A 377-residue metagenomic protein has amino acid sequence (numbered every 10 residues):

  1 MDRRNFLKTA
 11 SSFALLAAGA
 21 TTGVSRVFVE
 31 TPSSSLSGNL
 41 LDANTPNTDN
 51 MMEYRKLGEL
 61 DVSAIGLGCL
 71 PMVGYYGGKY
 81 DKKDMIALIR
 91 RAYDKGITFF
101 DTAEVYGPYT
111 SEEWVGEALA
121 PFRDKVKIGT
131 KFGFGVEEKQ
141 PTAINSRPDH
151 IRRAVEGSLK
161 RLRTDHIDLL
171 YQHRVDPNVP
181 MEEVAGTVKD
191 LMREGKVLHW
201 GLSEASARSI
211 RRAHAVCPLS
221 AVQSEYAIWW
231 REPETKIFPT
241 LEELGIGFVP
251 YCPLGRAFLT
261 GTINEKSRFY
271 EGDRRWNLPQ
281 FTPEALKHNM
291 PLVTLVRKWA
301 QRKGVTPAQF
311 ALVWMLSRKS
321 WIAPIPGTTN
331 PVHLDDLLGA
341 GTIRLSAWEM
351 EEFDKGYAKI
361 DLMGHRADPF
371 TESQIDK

Functional and structural regions predicted by a protein language model:
D2-K127: N-terminal binding-site loop/beta-alpha segment at the start of enzyme catalytic domains that lines or forms
R4, V175, V179-K355, I360 (+1 more regions): Beta/alpha (TIM)-barrel catalytic core signal, keyed to glycine-rich beta->alpha loops juxtaposed to Asp/Glu that bind
V62-G66, F99, K125-G129, H166-L169 (+4 more regions): Structural preference for beta-strand elements that scaffold enzyme active sites
V73-Y76, G135-P141: A short acidic, helix-capping loop that chelates divalent metal ions and anchors anionic groups
M85, I151, V155, M181-V184 (+1 more regions): Aromatic/hydrophobic pocket-lining residues that form the small-molecule binding cavity in soluble enzyme cores
L88, H150-L159, V296: Short, well-ordered amphipathic alpha-helical segments that serve as non-catalytic structural scaffolds within diverse
K160-P177: Active-site groove signature of glycoside hydrolases
